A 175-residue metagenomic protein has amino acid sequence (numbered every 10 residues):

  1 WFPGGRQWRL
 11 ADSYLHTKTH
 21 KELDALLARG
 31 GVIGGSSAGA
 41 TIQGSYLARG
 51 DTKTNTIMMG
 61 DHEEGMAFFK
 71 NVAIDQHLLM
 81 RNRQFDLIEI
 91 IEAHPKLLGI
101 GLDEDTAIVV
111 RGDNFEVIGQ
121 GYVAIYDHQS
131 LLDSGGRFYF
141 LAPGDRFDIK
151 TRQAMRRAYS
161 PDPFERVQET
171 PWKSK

Functional and structural regions predicted by a protein language model:
W1-F2, A67: Membrane-embedded alpha-helical core segments of multi-pass
P3, L26-Y46: Catalytic nucleophile loop
P3-G4, Q76: Short glycine-centered, acidic/aromatic-flanked micro-motifs in structured strand/loop junctions that mark active-site
Q7-T17: Glycine/threonine-rich flexible loop motifs
Q7-W8, A40-Q43, A107-V109: Short, active-site-adjacent cap segments at secondary-structure transitions
L15-L27: A short, gly/pro- and small-residue-rich
L47-K175: C-terminal and late-domain segments of enzyme folds
